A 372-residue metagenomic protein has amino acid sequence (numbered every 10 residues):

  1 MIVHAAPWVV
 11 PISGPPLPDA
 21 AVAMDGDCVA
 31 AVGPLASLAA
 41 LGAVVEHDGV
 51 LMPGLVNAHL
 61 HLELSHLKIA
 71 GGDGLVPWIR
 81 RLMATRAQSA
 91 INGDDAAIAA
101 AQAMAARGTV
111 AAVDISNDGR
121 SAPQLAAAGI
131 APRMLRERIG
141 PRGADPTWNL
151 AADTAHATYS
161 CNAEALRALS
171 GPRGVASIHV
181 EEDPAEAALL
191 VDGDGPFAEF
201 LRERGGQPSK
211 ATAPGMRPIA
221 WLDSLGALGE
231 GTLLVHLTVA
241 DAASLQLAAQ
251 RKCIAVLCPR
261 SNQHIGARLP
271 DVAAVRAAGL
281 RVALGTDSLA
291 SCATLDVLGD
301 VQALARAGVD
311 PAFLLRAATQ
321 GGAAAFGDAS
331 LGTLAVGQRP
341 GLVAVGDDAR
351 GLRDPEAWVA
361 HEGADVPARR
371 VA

Functional and structural regions predicted by a protein language model:
M1-A40: N-terminal metal-binding scaffold of metallo-dependent hydrolase/deaminase domains
A36-M52: Active-site metal-binding motif and surrounding structural segment of the metallo-beta-lactamase
V50-L51, H66-I130: Alpha-helical scaffold segments that flank or form the walls of functional sites
S65-D95, P184-G229, L304: Active-site gating loops and adjacent loop-to-helix segments of metal-dependent hydrolytic enzymes
T154-S170, G174, V180, P184 (+2 more regions): Active-site glycine- and acidic-residue-rich loops that bind and position anionic ligands or nucleotide-like cofactors
P184-A198, L245-A249, G266-A273, C292-R306: Histidine/acidic-residue-rich catalytic or RNA/ligand-binding cores of hydrolases and nuclease-related proteins
S224-A227, R268-D347: His/Asp/Glu-enriched, well-ordered alpha-helical/loop segment that forms or immediately abuts the divalent-metal
Q320, R339-A372: C-terminal cap of metal-dependent C-N hydrolases
